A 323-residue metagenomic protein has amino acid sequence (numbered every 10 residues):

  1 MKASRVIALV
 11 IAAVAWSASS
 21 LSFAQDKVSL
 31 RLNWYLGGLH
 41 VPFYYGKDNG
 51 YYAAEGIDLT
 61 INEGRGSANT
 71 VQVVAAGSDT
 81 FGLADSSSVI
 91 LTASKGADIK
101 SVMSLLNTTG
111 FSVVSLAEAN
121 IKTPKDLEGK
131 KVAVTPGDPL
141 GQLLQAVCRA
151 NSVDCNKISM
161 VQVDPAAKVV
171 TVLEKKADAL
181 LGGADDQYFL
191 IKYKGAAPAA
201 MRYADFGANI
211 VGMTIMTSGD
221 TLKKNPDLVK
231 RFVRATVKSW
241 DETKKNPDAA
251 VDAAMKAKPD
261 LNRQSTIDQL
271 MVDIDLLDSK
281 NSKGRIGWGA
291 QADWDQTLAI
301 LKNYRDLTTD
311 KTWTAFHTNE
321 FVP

Functional and structural regions predicted by a protein language model:
M1-A8: Bacterial N-terminal signal peptides that target proteins for export
S17-S20: N-terminal signal peptide c-region/cleavage motif recognized by signal peptidases
S22-A24: Boundary at the C-terminal end of the N-terminal hydrophobic targeting segment
D26-E174, D178-D185, M201, N209: Short, glycine-/small- and polar/acidic-enriched structural segments that line small-molecule recognition paths
S87, K157, A167-D260: Pocket-lining segment of extracytoplasmic ligand-binding domains
C155-I158, D260-M271, L307-A315: Short, surface-exposed acidic
K224-Y304: Secondary-structure end/capping motifs
W294-P323: Conserved C-terminal helix/tail region of periplasmic/extracytoplasmic solute-binding proteins
